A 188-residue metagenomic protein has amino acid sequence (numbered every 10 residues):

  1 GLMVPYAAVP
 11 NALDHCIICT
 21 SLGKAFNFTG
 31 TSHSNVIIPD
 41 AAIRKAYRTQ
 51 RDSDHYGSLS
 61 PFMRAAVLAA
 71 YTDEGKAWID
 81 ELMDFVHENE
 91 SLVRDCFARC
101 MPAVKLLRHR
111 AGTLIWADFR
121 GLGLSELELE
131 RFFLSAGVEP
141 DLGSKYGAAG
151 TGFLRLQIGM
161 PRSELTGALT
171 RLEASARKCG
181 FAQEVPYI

Functional and structural regions predicted by a protein language model:
G1: Catalytic PLP-binding core of fold-type I/II PLP enzymes
V9-H87, A176: Conserved core segment of the aminotransferase class I/II
C16, V104, V138: Short, conserved active-site loop motifs that form the nucleotide-linked donor/cofactor pocket
P39-D40, T72, D118-R120, G159-P161: Residue-level recognition of strand-loop junctions within catalytic nucleotide-signaling folds
L68, D84-R94, L106-F119, G150: Conserved glycine-rich beta-strand-loop-beta hairpin in the small C-terminal domain of fold type I
G123-F132, S163-G167: Short, conserved charged micro-motifs
S135-P140, Y146-I188: PLP-dependent enzyme catalytic core of the Aspartate aminotransferase-like
